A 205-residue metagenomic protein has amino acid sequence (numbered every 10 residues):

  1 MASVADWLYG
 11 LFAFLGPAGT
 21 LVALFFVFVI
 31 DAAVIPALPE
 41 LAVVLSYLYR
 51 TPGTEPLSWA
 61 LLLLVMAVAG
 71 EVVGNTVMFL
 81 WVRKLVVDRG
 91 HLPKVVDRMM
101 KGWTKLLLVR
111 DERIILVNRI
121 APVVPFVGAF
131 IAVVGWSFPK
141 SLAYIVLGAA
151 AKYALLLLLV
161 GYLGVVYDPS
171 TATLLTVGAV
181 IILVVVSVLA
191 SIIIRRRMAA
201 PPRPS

Functional and structural regions predicted by a protein language model:
M1-F26, R50-A129, V133-W136, Y162-I181 (+1 more regions): Membrane-interfacial helix-loop-helix
F28-A32: Pair of pore-lining "gating" transmembrane helices in MFS-fold secondary transporters
A33, R119-I120, A150: Hydrophobic/aromatic residues within the transmembrane alpha-helices of Major Facilitator Superfamily
A42-Y49: Hydrophobic transmembrane alpha-helices of multi-pass, membrane-embedded glycosylation machinery
V72, V123, V146, A150-A154: Hydrophobic alpha-helical transmembrane bundles that constitute the permease/transmembrane domains of multi-pass
K152-V165: Transmembrane alpha-helical segments of integral membrane proteins
